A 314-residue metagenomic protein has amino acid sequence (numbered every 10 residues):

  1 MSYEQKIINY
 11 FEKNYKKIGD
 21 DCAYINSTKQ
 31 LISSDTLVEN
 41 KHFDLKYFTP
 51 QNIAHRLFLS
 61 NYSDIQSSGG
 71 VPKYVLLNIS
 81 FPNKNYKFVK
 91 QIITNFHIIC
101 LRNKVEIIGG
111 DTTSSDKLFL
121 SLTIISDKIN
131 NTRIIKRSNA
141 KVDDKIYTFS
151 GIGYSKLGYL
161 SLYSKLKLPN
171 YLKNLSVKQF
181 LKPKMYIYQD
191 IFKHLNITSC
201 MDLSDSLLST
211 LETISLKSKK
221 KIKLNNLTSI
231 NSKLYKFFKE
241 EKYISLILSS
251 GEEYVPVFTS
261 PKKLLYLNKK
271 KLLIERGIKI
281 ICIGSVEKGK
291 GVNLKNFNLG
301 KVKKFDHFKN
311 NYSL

Functional and structural regions predicted by a protein language model:
M1-L314: Helix-biased detector of long, well-ordered alpha-helical tracts
